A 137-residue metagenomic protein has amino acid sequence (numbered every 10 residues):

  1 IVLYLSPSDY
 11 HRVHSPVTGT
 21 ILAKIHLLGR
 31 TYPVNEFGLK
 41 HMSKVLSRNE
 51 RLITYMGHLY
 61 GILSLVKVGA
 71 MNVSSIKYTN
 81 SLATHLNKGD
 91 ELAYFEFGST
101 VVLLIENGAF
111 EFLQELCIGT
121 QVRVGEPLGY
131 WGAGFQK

Functional and structural regions predicted by a protein language model:
I1-K137: Contiguous, well-folded functional domains in the mature portion of proteins
